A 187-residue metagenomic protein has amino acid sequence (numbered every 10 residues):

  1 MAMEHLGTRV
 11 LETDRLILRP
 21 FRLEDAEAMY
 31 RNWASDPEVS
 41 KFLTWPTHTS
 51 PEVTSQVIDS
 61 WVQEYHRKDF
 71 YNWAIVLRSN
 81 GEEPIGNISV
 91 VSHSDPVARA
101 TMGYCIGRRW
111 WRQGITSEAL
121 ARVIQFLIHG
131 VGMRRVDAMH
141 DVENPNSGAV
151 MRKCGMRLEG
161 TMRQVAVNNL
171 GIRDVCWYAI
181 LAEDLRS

Functional and structural regions predicted by a protein language model:
M1-A28, N32-E38, N72-S187: Acyl-donor (CoA/ACP) binding surface of acyl/acetyltransferases
W33, L43, Y65-H66: Hydrophobic residues in alpha-helical segments
S40-S60, Y71-W73: Conserved GNAT-fold acetyl-CoA-binding loop/helix
S50-E52, Y65, L170, L185: A short hydrophobic/aromatic micro-motif that marks alpha-helical segments and, especially, helix-coil
S60-E64, F126: A generic secondary-structure signal
E64-D69, M156: Short loop/turn motifs at secondary-structure junctions and domain boundaries
